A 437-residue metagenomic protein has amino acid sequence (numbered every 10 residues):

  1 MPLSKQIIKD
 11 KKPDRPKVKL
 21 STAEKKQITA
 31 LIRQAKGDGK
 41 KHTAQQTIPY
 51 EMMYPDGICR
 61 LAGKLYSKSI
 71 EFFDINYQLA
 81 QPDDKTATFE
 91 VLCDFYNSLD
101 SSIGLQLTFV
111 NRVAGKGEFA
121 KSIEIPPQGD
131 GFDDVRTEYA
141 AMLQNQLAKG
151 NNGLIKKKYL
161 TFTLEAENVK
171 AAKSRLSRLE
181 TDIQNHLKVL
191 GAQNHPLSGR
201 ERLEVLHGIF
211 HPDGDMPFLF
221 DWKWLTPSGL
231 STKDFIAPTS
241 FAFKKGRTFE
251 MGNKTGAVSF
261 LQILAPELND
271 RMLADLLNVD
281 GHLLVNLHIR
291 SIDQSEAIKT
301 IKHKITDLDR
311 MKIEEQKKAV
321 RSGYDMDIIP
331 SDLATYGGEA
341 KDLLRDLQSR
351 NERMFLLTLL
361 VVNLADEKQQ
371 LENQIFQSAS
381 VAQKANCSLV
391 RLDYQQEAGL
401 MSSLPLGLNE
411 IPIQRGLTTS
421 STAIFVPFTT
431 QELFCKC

Functional and structural regions predicted by a protein language model:
P2-L433: Extended, folded cores of ATP/NTP-driven motor/assembly subunits in large transport and secretion machines
C437: P-loop NTPase catalytic phosphate-binding loop
